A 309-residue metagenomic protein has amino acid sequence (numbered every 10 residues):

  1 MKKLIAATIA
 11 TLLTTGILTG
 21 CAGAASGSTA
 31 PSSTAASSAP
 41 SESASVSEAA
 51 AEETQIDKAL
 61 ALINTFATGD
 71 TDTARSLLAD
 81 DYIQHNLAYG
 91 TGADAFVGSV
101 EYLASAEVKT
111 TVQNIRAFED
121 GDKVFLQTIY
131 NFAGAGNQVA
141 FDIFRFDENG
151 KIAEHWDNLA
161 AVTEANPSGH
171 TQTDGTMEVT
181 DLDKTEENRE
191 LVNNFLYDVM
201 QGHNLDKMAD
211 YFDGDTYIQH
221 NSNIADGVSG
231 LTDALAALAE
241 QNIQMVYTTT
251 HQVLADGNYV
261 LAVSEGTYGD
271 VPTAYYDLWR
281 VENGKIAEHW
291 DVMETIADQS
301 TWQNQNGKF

Functional and structural regions predicted by a protein language model:
M1-L4: Positively charged n-region of N-terminal signal peptides that target proteins for export
A7-L12: Sec-dependent N-terminal signal peptides
T14-T15, S300: Hydrophobic alpha-helical membrane context
G16-G20: C-terminal motif of bacterial Sec signal peptides marking the signal peptidase cleavage site
A22-G27, T34, E42-F309: C-terminal and inter-domain tail/linker signature
